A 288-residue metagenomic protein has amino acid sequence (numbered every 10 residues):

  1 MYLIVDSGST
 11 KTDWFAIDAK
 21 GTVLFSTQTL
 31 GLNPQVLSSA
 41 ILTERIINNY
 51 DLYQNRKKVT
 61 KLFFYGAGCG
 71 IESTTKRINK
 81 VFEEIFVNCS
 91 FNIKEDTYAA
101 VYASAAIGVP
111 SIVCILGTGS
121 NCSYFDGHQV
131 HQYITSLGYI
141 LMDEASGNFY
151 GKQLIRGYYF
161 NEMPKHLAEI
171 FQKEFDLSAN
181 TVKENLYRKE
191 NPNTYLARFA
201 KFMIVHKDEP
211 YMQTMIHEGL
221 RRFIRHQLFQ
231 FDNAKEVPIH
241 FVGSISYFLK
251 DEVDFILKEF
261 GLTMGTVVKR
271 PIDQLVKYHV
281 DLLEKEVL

Functional and structural regions predicted by a protein language model:
M1-K61, S104-G108, I112, I155-L288: ATP-binding/phosphotransfer module of carbohydrate and carboxylate kinases, centering on a glycine-rich
D6, Y65, K94, V113-G119: Short beta-strand segments
P34, G68, S136-D143, L262-T266: A short glycine/serine-rich beta->alpha loop
T60-K61, Y65, C69-T97: Anion-binding (especially nucleotide phosphate/pyrophosphate-binding) glycine-rich loop and adjoining beta-alpha core
K76, S120-Y133, L249-K258: Acidic-glycine-rich active-site phosphate/pyrophosphate-binding loop
F82-E84, V130-G138, I256-L262: Glycine/charged-rich beta-loop-alpha catalytic/anionic-binding loops adjacent to active sites
C89-V113: Conserved phosphate-binding catalytic cores of ATP/NTP-utilizing and phosphoryl-transfer enzymes
G108-Y159: Glycine-rich phosphate-binding loop of actin/hexokinase-like ATP-binding domains
